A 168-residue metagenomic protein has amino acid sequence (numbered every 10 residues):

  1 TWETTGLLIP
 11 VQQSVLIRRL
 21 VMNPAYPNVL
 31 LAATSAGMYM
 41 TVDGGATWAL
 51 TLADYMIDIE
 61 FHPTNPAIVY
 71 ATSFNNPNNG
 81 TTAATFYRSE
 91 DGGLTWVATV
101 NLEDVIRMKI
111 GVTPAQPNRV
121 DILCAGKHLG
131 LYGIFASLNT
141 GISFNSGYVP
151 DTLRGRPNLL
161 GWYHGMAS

Functional and structural regions predicted by a protein language model:
T1-S168: Extracellular glycan-interacting surfaces
